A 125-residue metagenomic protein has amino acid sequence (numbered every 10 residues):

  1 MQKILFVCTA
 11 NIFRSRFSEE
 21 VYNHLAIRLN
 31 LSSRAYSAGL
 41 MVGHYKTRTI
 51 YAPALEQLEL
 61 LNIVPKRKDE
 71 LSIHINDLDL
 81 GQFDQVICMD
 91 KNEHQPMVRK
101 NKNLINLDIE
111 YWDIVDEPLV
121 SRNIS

Functional and structural regions predicted by a protein language model:
M1-G81: Conserved active-site segments centered on acidic
A10-I12, K91-H94: Short glycine-rich anion-binding loops that position phosphate/pyrophosphate groups of nucleotides and phosphorylated
Y22-L25, P53, D90, V98 (+1 more regions): Hydrophobic alpha-helical segments
L40, K91, I114: Active-site loop/turn elements of alpha/beta-hydrolase fold enzymes, especially the short glycine-/histidine-rich
H44-Y45, N92-M97: Short, charged/polar "capping" segments at the starts of alpha-helices and the immediately preceding loops
D84: Conserved acidic residues
Q95-S125: Phosphate-binding/catalytic loops
